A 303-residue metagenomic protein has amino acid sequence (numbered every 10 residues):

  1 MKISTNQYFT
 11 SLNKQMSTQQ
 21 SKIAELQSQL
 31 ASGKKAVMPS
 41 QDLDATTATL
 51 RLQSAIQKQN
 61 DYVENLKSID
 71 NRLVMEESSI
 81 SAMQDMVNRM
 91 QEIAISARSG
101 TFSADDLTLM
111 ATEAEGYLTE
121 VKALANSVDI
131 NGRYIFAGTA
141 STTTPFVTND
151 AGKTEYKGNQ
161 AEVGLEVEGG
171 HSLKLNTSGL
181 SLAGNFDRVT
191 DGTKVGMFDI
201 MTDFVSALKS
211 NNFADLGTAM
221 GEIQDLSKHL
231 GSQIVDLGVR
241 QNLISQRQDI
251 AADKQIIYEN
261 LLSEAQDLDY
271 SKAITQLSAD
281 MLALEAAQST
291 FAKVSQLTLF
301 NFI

Functional and structural regions predicted by a protein language model:
M1-S141, S206-I303: Amphipathic alpha-helical polymerization modules
A140-S210: Cysteine-poor, low-complexity segments in flexible/peripheral regions
